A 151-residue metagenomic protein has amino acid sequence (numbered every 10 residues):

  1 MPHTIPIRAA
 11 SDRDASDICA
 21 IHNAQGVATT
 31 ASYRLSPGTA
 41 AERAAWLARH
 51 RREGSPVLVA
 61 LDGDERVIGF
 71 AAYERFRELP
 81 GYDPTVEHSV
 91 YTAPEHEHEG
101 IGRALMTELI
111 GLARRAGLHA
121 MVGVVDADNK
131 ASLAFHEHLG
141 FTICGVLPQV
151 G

Functional and structural regions predicted by a protein language model:
H3, P84-V86, L139, Q149-G151: C-terminal "cap" of GNAT-fold acetyltransferases
P6-A20: A short beta-loop-alpha structural element at the N-terminal edge of CoA-dependent acyl/N-acetyltransferase catalytic
D12, P37-E95, M106-T107: Acetyl-CoA-dependent GNAT
C19-L47: Conserved GNAT-fold acetyl-CoA-binding loop/helix
H22, H136, F141: Conserved active-site tyrosine of GNAT-family acetyltransferases
A72-R75, P80, V122-D126, T142-G151: Conserved catalytic-core motifs of GNAT/GCN5-like acyltransferases
H98-G111, A134-H138: Conserved acetyl-CoA-binding loop-helix of GNAT-fold acetyltransferases
A113-V125: Conserved GNAT acetyl-CoA-binding A-motif
